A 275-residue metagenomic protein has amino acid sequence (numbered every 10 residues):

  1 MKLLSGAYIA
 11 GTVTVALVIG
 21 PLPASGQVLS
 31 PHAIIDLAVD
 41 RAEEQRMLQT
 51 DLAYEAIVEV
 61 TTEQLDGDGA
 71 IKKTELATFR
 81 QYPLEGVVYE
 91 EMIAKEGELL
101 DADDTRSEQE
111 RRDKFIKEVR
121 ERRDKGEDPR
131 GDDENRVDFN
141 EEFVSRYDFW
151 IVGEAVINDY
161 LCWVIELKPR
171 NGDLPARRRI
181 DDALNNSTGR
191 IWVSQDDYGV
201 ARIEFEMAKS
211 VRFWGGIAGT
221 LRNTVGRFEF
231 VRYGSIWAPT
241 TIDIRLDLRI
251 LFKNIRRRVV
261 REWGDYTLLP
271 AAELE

Functional and structural regions predicted by a protein language model:
M1-G6: N-terminal secretory signal peptides that target proteins for export/translocation
Y8-P21: Bacterial N-terminal signal peptides
V18-L29, W192: Bacterial Sec-dependent signal peptides at the C-terminal "C-region" and cleavage site
G26-S187, D196-A201, E206-T224, E229-T240 (+1 more regions): Structured extracytoplasmic
